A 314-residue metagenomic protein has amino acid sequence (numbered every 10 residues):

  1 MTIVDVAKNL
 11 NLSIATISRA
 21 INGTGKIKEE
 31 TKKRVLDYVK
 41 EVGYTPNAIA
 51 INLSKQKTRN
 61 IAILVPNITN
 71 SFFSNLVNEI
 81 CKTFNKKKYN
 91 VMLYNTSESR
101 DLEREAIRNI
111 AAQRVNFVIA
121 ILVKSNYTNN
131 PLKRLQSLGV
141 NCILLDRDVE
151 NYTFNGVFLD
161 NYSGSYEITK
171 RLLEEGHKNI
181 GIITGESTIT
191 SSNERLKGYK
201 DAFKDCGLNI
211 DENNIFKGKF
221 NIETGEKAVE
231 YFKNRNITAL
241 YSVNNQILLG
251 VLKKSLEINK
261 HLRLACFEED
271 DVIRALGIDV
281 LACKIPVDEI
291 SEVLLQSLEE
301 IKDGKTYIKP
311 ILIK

Functional and structural regions predicted by a protein language model:
M1-T58: N-terminal helix-turn-helix DNA-binding module of bacterial transcription factors
T16, L53-T69, N179-G185: Short beta-strand segments enriched in small/hydrophobic residues
Q56-K170, E230-N234: Alpha-helical recognition/docking segments in bacterial nutrient-uptake and carbohydrate-utilization systems
P66-N75, L93-L102, R147, G156-E167 (+5 more regions): Hinge/beta->alpha junction and helix N-cap segments in small-molecule ligand-binding domains
K86-K87, L138, F203-I210, R235-N236 (+1 more regions): Short helix-capping segments at alpha-helix termini
E230-K314: Flexible loop/turn connectors
